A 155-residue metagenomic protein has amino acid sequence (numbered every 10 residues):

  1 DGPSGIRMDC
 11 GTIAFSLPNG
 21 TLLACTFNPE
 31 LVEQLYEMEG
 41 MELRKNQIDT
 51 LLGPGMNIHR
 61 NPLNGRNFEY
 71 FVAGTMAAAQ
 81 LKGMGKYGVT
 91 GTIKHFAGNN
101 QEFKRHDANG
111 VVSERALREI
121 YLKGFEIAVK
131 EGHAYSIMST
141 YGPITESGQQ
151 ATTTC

Functional and structural regions predicted by a protein language model:
D1-C155: Glycoside hydrolase catalytic-domain context in secreted enzymes
